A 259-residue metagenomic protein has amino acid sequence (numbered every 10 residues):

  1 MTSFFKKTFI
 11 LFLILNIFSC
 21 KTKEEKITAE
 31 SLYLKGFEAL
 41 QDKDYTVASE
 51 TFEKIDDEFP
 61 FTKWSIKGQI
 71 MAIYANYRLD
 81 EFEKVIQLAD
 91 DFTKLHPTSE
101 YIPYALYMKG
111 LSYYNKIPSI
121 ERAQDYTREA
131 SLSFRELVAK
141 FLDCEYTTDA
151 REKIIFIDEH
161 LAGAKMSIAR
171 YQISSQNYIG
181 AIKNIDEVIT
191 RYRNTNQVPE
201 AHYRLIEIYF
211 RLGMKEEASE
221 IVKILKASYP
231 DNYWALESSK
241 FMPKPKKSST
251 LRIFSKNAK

Functional and structural regions predicted by a protein language model:
T2-F5, I14-K259: Acidic, polar-rich low-complexity tracts and alpha-helical solenoid repeat scaffolds
